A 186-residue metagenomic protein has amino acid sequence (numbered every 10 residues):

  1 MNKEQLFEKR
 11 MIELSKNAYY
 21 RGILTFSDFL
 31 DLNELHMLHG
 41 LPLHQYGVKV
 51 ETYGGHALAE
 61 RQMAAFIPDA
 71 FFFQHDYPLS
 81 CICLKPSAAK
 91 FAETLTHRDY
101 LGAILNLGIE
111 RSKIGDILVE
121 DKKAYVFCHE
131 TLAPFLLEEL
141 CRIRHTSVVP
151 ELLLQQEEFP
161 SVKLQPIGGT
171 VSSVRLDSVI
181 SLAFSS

Functional and structural regions predicted by a protein language model:
M1-A183: Ferredoxin-like alpha/beta domains used as RNA- or RNAP-binding modules
